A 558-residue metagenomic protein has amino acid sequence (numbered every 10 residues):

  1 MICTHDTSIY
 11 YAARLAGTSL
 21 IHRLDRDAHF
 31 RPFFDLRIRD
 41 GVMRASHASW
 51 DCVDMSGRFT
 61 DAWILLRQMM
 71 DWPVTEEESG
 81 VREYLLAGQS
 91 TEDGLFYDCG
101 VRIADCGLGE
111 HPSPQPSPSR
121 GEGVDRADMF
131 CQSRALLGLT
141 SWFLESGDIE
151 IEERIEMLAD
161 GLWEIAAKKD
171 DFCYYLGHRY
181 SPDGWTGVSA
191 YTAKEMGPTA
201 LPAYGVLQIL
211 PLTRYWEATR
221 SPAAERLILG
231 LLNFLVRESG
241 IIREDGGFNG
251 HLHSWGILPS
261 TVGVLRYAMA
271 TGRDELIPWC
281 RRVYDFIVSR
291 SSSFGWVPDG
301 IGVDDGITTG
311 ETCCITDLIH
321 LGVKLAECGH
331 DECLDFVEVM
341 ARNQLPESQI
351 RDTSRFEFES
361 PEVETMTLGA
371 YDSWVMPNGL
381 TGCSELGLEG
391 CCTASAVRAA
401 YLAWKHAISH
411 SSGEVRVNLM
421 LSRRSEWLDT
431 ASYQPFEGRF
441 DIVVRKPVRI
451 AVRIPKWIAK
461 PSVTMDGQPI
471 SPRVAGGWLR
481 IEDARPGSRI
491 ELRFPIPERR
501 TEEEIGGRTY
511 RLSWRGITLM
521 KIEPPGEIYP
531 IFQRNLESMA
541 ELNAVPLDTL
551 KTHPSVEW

Functional and structural regions predicted by a protein language model:
M1-R58, L65, M69-R102, G107-G109 (+3 more regions): Low-complexity, Ser/Thr/Pro/Gly-enriched N-terminal "stalk/linker" regions
M1-Y10, L66-R82, W142-A159, Y215-L229 (+3 more regions): Structural helix-adjacent loops and short alpha-helical linkers that scaffold large soluble proteins
G17, C280, L334-G438, V474 (+2 more regions): C-terminal beta-rich recognition modules with glycine/proline-rich loops and embedded aromatic residues
H29-W50, F96-H111, G123-C131, Y174-L207 (+3 more regions): Carbohydrate-binding/catalytic loop surfaces
S49-Q68, E78, R126-L144, G197-E217 (+4 more regions): Well-ordered alpha-helical segments within folded domains of soluble proteins
M269-S289, D305-T353: Catalytic-core region of carbohydrate-active enzymes that cleave or remodel glycosidic bonds
V443-K456: Surface-exposed beta-strand/loop patches in extracellular or lumenal glycoproteins
I458-D483, R500-I505: Solvent-exposed beta-strand/loop surfaces of large extracellular or lumenal domains
